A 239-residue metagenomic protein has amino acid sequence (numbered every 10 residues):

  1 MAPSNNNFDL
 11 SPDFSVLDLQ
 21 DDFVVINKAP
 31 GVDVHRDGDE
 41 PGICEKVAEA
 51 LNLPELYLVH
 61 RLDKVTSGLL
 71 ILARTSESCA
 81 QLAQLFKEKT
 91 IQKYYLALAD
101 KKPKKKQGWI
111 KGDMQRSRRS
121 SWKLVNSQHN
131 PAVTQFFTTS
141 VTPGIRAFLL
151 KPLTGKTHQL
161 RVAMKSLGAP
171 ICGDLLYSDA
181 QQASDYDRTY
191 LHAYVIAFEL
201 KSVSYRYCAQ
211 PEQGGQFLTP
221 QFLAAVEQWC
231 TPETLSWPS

Functional and structural regions predicted by a protein language model:
M1-F14, D18-D22, A29-D33, K165-S239: Pseudouridine synthases involved in rRNA/tRNA modification
N27-K28, I71, A97, F136 (+2 more regions): Residue-level signal for inorganic ion chemistry
V32-E45, Q81, L98-R146, V162: Glycine- and acidic-residue-rich catalytic/RNA-contacting loop of pseudouridine synthases
E40-I43, F86-K93: A short alpha->loop->secondary-structure connector
L53-E88: Glycine/acidic-rich beta-strand-loop module
R61-K64, S140-T142, R188: A short beta-turn/loop motif at secondary-structure boundaries
L72-R74, L98-D100, K151: Short hydrophobic/aromatic beta-strand micro-patches that form the beta-sheet surface supporting nucleotide- or nucleic
